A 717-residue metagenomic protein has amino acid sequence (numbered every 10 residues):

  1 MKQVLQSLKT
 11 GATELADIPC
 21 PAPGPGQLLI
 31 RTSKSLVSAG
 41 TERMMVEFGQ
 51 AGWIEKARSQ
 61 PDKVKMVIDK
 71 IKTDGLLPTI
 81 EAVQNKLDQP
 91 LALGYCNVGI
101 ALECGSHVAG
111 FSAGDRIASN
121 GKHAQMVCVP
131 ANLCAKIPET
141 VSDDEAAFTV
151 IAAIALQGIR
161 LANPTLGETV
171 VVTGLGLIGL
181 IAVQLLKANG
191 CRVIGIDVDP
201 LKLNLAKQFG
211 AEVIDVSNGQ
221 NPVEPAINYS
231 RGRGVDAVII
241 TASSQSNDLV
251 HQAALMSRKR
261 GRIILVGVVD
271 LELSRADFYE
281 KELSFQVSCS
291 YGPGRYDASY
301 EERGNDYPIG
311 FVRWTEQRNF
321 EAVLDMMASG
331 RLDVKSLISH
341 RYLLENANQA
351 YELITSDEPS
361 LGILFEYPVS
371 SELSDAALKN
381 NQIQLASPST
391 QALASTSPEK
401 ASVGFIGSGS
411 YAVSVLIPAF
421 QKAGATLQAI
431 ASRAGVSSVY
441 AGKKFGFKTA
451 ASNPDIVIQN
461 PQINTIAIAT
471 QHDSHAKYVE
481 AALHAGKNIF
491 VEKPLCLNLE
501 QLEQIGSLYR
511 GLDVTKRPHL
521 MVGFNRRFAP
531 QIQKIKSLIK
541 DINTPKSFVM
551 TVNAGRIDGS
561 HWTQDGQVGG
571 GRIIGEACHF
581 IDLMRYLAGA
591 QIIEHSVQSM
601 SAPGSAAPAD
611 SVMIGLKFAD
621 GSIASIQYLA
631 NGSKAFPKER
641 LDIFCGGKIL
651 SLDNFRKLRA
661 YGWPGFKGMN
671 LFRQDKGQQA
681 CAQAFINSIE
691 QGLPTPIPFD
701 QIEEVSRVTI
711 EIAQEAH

Functional and structural regions predicted by a protein language model:
M1-N85, Q89, G121, S329 (+2 more regions): Short N-terminal strand-loop motif that marks the start of NAD(P)H/FAD-dependent oxidoreductase cofactor-binding domains
P78-Q89, C96-N120: A glycine-/small-residue-rich N-terminal strand-loop-strand element that serves as the cofactor-binding glycine loop
R116, S142-G219, E224: Mid-domain Rossmann-like dinucleotide-binding core that forms the NAD(H)/NADP(H) cofactor-binding site
A162-P164, N204, F209-S288, N460-T465 (+1 more regions): Glycine-rich cofactor phosphate-binding loops and adjacent beta1-alpha1 units of small-molecule cofactor enzyme domains
R258-K259, K477-F524: Beta-strand-loop-alpha-helix segment that lines the small-molecule cofactor/substrate pocket of alpha/beta enzymes
L283, G294-F311, M327, K516-P518 (+2 more regions): Predominantly a Rossmann-like dinucleotide-binding segment in NAD(P)-dependent oxidoreductases
E352, P359-V369, S374-N380, G575 (+2 more regions): Contiguous beta-strand/loop segments that form the cofactor/metal-binding neighborhood of enzyme cores
L353-S360, L373-A394, T465, A619 (+1 more regions): C-terminal helix-rich "cap/oligomerization" subdomain common to oxidoreductases
